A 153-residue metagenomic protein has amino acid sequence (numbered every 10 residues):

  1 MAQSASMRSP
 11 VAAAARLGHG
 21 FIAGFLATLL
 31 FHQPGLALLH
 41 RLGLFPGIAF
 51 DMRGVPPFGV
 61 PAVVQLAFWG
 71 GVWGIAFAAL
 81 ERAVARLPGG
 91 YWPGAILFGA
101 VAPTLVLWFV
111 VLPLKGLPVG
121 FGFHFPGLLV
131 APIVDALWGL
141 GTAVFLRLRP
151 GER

Functional and structural regions predicted by a protein language model:
A2-R153: Juxtamembrane/disordered regions of integral membrane proteins
